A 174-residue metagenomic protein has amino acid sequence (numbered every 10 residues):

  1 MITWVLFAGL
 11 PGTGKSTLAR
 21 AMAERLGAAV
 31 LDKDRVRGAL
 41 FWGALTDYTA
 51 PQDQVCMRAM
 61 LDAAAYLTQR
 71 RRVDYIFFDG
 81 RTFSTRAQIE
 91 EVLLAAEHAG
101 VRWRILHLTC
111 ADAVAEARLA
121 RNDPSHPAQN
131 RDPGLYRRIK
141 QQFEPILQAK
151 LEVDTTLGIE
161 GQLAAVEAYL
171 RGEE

Functional and structural regions predicted by a protein language model:
W4: Walker A (P-loop) ATP-phosphate-binding motif of ABC ATPase nucleotide-binding domains
F7: Hydrophobic anchor at the beta1->P-loop junction of P-loop NTPases
P11: The conserved Walker
G14: Conserved glycine(s) of the Walker
T17-R70: Conserved substrate/cofactor phosphate-moiety recognition/catalytic segment in nucleotide-dependent phosphotransferases
V55-A99: Glycine-rich phosphate-binding loop used to anchor ATP phosphates in small-molecule kinases, encompassing both
H98-L119, V153: Conserved phosphate-donor/acceptor-positioning beta-strand/loop module used by diverse small-molecule
R121-A165, E173: Small-molecule kinase domains that catalyze NTP-dependent phosphoryl transfer to phosphate-bearing small molecules
